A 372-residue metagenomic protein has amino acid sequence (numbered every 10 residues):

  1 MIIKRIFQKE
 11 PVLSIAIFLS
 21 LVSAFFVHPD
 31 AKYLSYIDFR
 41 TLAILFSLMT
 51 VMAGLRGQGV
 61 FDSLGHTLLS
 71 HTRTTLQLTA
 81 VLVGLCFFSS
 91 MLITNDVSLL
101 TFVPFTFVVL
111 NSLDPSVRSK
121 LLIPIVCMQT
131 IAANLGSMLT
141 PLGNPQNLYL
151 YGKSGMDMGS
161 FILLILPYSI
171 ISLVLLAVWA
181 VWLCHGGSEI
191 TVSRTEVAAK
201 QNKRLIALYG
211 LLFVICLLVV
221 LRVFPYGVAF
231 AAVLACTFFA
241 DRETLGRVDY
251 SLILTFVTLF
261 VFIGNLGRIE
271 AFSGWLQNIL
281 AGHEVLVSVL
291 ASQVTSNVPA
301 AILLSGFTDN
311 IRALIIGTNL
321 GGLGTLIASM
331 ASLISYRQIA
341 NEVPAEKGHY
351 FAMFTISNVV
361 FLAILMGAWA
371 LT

Functional and structural regions predicted by a protein language model:
M1-S23, H66, P115, V181-L212 (+3 more regions): Intrinsically disordered, low-complexity non-transmembrane regions of multi-pass membrane transporters
I2, I123, C127, G159-Q201 (+1 more regions): Juxtamembrane and boundary regions of transmembrane helices in multi-pass small-molecule transporters and channels
I3-K32, I44-G59, V181-H185, I215-E243 (+2 more regions): Structural signal for alpha-helical transmembrane segments and their membrane-water exit/capping regions in multi-pass
I3-K9, A31-T41, M156-Y168, A198-N202 (+5 more regions): Interfacial loop-to-helix junctions that mark the boundaries of transmembrane helices in multi-pass membrane
E10-L13, F39-R40, H66-Q77, L121-I131 (+3 more regions): Cytoplasmic-side transmembrane-helix entry/capping segments in multi-pass membrane proteins
Y36, Q58, D62-T67, L211-D309: Transmembrane helical segments that form the transport core of multi-pass membrane transport proteins
F39-T41, S70-V83, L113-I125, K203-A207 (+2 more regions): Membrane-interfacial loop-to-helix junctions in multi-pass transporters
F88-M138, I302-I316, P344-H349, W369: Hydrophobic transmembrane alpha-helices that form the pore/transport pathway of multi-pass ion and small-solute
